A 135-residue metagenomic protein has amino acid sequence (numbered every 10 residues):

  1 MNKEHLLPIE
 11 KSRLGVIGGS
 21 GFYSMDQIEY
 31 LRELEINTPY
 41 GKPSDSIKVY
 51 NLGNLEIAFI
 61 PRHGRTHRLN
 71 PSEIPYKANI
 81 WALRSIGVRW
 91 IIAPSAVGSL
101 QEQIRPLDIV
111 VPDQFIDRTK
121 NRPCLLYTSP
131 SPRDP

Functional and structural regions predicted by a protein language model:
N2, P8-K77, D117-R118: N-terminal short beta-loop-beta anion/metal-coordinating cradle
E29-R32, I74, R105-I109, C124-L126: Short, glycine/charged-enriched secondary-structure capping and boundary segments
I60-R62, P94, S129: Short beta-strands and strand-loop turn motifs
R84-S85: Non-catalytic positions within long, well-ordered alpha-helices that form the structural scaffold/packing of enzyme
W90-R122: Hydrophobic alpha-helical segments and helix pairs
Y127-P135: Single conserved hydrophobic/aromatic residue that forms the stacking wall/gate of nucleotide- or nucleobase-binding
